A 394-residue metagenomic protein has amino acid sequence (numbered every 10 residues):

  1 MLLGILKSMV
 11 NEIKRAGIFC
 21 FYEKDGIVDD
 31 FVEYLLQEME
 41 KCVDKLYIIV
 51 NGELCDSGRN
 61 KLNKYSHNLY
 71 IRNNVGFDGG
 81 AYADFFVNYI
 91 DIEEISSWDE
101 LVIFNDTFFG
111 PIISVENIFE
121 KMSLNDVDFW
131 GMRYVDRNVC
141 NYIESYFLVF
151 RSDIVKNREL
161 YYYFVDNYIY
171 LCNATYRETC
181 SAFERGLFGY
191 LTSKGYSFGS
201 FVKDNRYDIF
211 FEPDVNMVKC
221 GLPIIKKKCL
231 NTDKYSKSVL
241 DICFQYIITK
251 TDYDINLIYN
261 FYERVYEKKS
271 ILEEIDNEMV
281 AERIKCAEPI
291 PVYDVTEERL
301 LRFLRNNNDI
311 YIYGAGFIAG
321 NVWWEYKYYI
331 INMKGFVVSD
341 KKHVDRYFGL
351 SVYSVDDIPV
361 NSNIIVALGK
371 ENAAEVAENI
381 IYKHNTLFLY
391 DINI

Functional and structural regions predicted by a protein language model:
L2-D294: ER/Golgi luminal nucleotide-sugar-dependent glycosyltransferases, focusing on the catalytic module
R283-I394: Hydrophobic, well-ordered beta-alpha structural blocks that scaffold small-molecule cofactor pockets
